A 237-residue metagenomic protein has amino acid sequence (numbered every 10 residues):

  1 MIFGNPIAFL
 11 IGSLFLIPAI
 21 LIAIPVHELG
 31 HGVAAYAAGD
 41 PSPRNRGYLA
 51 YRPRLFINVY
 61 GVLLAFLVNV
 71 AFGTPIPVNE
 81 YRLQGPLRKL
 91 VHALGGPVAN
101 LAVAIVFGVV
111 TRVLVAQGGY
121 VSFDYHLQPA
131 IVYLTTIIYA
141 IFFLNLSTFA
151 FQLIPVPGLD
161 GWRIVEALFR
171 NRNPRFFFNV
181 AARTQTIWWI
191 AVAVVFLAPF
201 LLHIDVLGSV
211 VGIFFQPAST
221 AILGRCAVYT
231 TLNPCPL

Functional and structural regions predicted by a protein language model:
M1-L237: Hydrophobic transmembrane alpha-helices and their immediate loop junctions in multi-pass integral membrane proteins
